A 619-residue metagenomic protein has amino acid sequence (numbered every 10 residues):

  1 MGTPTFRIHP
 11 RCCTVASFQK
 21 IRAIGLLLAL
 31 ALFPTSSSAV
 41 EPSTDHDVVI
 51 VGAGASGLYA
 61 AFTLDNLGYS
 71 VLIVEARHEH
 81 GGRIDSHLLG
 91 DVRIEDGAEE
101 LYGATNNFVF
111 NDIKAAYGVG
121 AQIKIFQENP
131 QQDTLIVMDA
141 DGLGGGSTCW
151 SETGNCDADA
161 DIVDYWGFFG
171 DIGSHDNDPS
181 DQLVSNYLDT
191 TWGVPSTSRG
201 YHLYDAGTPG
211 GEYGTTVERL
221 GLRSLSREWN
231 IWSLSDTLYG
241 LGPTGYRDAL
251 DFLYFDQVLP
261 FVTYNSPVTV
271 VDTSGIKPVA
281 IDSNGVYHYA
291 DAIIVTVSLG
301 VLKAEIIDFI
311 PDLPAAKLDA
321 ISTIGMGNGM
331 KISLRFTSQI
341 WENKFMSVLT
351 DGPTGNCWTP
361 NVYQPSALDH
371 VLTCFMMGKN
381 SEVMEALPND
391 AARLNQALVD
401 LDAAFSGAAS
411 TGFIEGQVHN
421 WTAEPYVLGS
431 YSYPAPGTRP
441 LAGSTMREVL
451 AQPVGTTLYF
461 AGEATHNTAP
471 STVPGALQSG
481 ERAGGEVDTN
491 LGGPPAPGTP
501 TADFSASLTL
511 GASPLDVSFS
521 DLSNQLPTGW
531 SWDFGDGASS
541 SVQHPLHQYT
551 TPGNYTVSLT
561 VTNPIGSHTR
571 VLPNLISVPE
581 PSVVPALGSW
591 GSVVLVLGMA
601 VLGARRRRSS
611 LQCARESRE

Functional and structural regions predicted by a protein language model:
T3-G25, W590: Bacterial N-terminal signal peptides that target proteins for export
A23-P34, G598-M599: Bacterial N-terminal signal peptides
A39-G498: FAD-dinucleotide binding site
I324-M326, G511, T550, V584 (+1 more regions): Hydrophobic beta-strand core residues of beta-sandwich domains
P495-P581: Extracellular/lumenal mature domains of secreted and surface-exposed proteins
V578-V593: Short, threonine-centered small-residue motifs that mark membrane-proximal processing/anchoring sites and TM-junction
S589-R608: A cross-kingdom C-terminal cell-surface attachment/processing module
S610-E619: Cytoplasmic C-terminal tails of single-pass
